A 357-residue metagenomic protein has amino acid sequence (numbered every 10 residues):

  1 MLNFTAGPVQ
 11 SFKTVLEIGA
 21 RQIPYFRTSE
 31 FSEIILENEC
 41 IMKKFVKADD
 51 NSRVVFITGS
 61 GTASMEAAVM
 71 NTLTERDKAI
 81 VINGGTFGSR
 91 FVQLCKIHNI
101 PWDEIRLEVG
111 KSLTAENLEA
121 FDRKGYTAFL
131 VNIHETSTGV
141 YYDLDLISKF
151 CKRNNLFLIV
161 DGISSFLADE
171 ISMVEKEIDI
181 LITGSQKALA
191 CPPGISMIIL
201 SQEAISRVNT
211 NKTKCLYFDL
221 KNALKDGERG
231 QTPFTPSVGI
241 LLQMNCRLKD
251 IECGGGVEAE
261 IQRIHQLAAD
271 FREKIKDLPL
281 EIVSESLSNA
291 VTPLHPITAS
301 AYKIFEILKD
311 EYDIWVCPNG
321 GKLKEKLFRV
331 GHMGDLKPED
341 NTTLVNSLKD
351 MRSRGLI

Functional and structural regions predicted by a protein language model:
M1, K322, K326-I357: PLP-dependent enzyme catalytic core of the Aspartate aminotransferase-like
T5-A48: Glycine-rich phosphate-binding segment of PLP-dependent enzymes
Q10-S11, Q186-A269: Active-site C-terminal subdomain of aminotransferase-like
I41-F45, L248-I282, I307: Conserved PLP-dependent catalytic core of the aminotransferase class-I/II
M42, S52-I80, G84, G88-V92: Conserved beta-loop-alpha segment that forms the PLP phosphate-binding cup at the N-terminus of a helix
S112-L167: Active-site phosphate-binding strand-loop segment of PLP-dependent enzymes
V174-Q186: Conserved active-site segment immediately N-terminal to the catalytic lysine that forms the internal aldimine
L280-E311: Conserved PLP-binding catalytic core of the aspartate aminotransferase-like
